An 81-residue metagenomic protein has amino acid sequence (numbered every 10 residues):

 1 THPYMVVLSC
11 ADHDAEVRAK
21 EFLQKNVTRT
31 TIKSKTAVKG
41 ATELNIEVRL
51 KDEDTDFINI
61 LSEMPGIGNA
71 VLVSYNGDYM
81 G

Functional and structural regions predicted by a protein language model:
T1-A37: Canonical alpha-helical transmembrane segment with a positive-inside/aromatic-interface signature
V6, T42-V48: Short, hydrophobic beta-strand segments
D12-H13, V48-T55: Helix N-cap motif at beta-to-alpha junctions
R18-N26, T55-G66: Short amphipathic alpha-helices in soluble, non-transmembrane regions that often serve as interface/regulatory elements
F22-Q24, K39, I46, S62-M64 (+1 more regions): Generic preference for flexible, low-structure residues
T30-T36, P65-Y79: Conserved short beta-strand edge segments in small beta-sheet-based binding/regulatory domains
T42, M80-G81: Short Asp/Glu-rich motifs
